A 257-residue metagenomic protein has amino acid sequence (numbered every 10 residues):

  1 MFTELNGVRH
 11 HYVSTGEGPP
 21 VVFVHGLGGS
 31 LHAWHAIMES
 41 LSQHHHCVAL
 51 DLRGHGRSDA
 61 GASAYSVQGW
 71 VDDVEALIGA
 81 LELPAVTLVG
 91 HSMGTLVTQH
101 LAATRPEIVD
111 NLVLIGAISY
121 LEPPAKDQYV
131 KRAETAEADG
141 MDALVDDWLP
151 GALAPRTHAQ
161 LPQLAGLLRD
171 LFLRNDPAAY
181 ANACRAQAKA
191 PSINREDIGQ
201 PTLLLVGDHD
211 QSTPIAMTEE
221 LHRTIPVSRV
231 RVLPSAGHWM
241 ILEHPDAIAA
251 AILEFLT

Functional and structural regions predicted by a protein language model:
M1-V21, S42-H45, L83-P84, R229 (+1 more regions): Alpha/beta-hydrolase fold catalytic core
V8-S63: Conserved HGGG/HGGXW glycine-rich cap/lid loop of the alpha/beta-hydrolase fold
H25-L27, V86, G90-H91: Conserved alpha/beta-hydrolase "nucleophile elbow" surrounding the catalytic nucleophile
G69-V86: Conserved acidic catalytic loop of the alpha/beta-hydrolase fold
L96-T104, V109-D139, A143: Flexible "cap/lid" loop of the alpha/beta hydrolase fold
P123-D127, D139-D197: Conserved alpha/beta-hydrolase catalytic His-Asp/Glu region
P177-R223, V232: Conserved serine/cysteine hydrolase catalytic core
A236-P245, A249: Catalytic histidine-centered segment of alpha/beta-hydrolase-like enzymes
